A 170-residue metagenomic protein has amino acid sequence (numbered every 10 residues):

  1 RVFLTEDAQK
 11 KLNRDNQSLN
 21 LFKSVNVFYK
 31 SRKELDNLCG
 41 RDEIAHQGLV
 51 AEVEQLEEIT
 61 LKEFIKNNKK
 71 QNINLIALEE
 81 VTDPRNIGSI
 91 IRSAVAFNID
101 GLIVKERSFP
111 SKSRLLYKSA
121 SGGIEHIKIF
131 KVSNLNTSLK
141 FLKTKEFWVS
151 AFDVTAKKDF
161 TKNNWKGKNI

Functional and structural regions predicted by a protein language model:
R1-K69: N-terminal positively charged helical leader segments and presequences
R1-S24, N68-F160: RNA substrate-binding interface of SAM-dependent RNA methyltransferases
S31, T60, A156-N164: Short, solvent-exposed coil/turn linker segments
L38, S119, N163: Residues that scaffold the ATP/ADP-binding catalytic core of kinase and kinase-like folds
H46-G48, I73, I124, G167: Short, solvent-exposed beta-strand edge segments and adjacent coil->beta transition regions
N164-I170: A contiguous loop/helix-start segment that scaffolds small-molecule binding in enzyme catalytic cores
